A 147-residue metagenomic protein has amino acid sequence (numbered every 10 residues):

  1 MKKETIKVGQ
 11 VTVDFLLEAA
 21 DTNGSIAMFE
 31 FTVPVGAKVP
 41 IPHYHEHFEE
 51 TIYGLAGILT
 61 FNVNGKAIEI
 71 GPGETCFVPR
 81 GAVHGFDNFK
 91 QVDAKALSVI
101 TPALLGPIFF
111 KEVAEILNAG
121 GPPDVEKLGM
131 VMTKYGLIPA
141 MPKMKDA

Functional and structural regions predicted by a protein language model:
I6-P42, E49: A short glycine-rich, His/Asp/Glu-containing loop-to-beta-strand
K7, F15, S98, P139-M141: Structural signal for conserved beta-strand scaffold positions within catalytic alpha/beta enzyme cores
T12, T51, I58-T60, A67 (+2 more regions): Structural motif
D21-N23, P34-K38, I58-T60, V83 (+1 more regions): Short, charged/polar surface micro-motifs in flexible loops or helix N-caps
E30-P34, Y44-N62, V99-T101: Short, conserved beta-strand element in jelly-roll/cupin
G65-V83: Short acidic-glycine-tyrosine-enriched beta hairpin
R80-P107: Ligand-binding loop in jelly-roll beta-barrel domains
E112-A147: Acidic/histidine-enriched, glycine/proline-rich intrinsically disordered or flexible terminal extensions
